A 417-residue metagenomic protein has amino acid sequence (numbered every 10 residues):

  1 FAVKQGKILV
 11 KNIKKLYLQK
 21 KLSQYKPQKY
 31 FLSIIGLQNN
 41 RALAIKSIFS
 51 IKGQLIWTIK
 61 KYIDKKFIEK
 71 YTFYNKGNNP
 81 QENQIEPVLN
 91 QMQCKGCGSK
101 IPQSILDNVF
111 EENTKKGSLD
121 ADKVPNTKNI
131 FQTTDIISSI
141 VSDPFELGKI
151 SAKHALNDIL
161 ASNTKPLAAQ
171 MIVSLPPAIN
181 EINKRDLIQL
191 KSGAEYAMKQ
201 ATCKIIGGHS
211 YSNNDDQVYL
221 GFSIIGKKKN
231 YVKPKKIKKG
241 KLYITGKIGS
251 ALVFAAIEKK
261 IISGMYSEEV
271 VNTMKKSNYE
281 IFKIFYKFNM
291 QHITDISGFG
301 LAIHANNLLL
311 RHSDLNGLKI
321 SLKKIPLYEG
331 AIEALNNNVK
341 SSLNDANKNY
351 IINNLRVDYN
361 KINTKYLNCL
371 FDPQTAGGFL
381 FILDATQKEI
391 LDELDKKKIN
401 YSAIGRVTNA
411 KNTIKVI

Functional and structural regions predicted by a protein language model:
F1-Q38: A conserved FAD-binding loop/helix module that cradles the flavin
Q28, L167-V173, L318-I325: Beta-strand segments within the central parallel beta-sheet cores of soluble alpha/beta enzyme folds
N39-I85: C-terminal auxiliary extensions adjacent to catalytic cores
N83-Q93: Immediate flanking context of iron-sulfur cluster ligation sites
K95, S99-I257, I262-Y266: Glycine-rich phosphate/pyrophosphate-binding loop regions near the starts of catalytic domains
K115-K116, M274, C369-D372: Short Gly/Pro-enriched turn/cap motifs at secondary-structure boundaries
A178-K204, Y211-L220, K287-F288, G298-I417: Glycine-/charge-enriched secondary-structure boundary and capping motifs
T245-G249, V253, I293-G298, L327: A structural signal for small-residue-enriched, beta-sheet-centric alpha/beta enzyme cores and oligomeric scaffold folds
